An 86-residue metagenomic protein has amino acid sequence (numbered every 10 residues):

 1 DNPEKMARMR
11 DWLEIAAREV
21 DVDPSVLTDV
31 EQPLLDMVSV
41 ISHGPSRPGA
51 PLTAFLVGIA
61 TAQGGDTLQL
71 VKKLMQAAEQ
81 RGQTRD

Functional and structural regions predicted by a protein language model:
D1-A17, G65-D86: C-terminal binding/interaction regions
D1-P3, R18, V22-P24, D29: Generic N-terminal targeting/processing segments that precede catalytic cores or assembly contacts
M6-R8, V20, V38, P45: Residue-level detector of functional hotspots within protein domains
E19-V20, V57, T61, R81: Short alpha-helical scaffold segments that flank and stabilize functional sites
S25-L27, E31-A62: Amphipathic, hydrophobic secondary-structure cores in small proteins
